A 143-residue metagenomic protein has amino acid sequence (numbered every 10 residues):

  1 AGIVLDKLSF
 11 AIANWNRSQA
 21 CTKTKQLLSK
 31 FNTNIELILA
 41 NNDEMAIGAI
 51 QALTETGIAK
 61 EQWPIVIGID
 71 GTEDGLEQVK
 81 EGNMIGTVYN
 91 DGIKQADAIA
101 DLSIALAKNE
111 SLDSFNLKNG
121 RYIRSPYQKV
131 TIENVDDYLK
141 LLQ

Functional and structural regions predicted by a protein language model:
A1-K23, L39-M45, I69-D74, N90-A98: Hinge/beta->alpha junction and helix N-cap segments in small-molecule ligand-binding domains
A1-V4, K30-T33, T54-Q62: Short helix-capping segments at alpha-helix termini
L5-L8, N34-L37, Q62-I65, G120: Residue-level recognition of the N-termini of beta-strands and the immediately preceding loop/turn
S18-N34: Short, well-structured alpha-helical segments in soluble
L39-N42, I47-I85: Venus flytrap/periplasmic-binding-protein-like
N42-I50, K80, G92-K108, Q128: Extracellular/periplasmic ligand-binding modules, especially the Venus flytrap/periplasmic-binding
D97-Q143: Hinge/cleft segment of the Venus flytrap/periplasmic-binding protein
